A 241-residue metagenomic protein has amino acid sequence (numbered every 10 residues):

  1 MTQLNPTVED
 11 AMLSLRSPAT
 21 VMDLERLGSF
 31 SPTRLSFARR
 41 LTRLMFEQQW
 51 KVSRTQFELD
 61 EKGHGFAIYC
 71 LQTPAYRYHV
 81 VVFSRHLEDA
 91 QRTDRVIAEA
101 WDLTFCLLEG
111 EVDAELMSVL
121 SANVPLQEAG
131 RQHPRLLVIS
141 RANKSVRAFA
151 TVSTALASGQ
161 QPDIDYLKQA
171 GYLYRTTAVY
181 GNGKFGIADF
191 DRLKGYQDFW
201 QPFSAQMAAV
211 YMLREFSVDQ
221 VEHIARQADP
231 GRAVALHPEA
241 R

Functional and structural regions predicted by a protein language model:
T2-L24, E99-R241: Mixed-charge, Lys/Arg-enriched low-complexity segments
E25-K51: Acidic-basic catalytic patches of nuclease active cores, encompassing PD-(D/E)XK and other metal-cofactor nuclease
S31-F37, G65-A67, D191, W200 (+1 more regions): N-terminal low-hydrophobic presequence detector
R43-E99: Amphipathic, interaction-prone secondary-structure segments
